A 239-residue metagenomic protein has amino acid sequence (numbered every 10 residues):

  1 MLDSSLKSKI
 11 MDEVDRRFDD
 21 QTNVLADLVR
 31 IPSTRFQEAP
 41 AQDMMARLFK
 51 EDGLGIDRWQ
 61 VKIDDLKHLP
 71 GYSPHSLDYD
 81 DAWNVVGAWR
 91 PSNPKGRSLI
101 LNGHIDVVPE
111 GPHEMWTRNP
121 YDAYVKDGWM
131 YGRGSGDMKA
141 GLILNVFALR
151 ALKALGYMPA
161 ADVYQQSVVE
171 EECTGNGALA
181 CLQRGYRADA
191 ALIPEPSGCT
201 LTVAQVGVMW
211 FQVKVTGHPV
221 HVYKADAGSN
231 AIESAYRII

Functional and structural regions predicted by a protein language model:
L2-M130, P159: Acidic/His- and Gly-rich active-site-bordering loop/insert found across diverse amide/peptide-bond hydrolases
D127-M130, S135-I239: Fold-level recognition of mixed alpha/beta catalytic cores in primary-metabolism enzymes, strongest
